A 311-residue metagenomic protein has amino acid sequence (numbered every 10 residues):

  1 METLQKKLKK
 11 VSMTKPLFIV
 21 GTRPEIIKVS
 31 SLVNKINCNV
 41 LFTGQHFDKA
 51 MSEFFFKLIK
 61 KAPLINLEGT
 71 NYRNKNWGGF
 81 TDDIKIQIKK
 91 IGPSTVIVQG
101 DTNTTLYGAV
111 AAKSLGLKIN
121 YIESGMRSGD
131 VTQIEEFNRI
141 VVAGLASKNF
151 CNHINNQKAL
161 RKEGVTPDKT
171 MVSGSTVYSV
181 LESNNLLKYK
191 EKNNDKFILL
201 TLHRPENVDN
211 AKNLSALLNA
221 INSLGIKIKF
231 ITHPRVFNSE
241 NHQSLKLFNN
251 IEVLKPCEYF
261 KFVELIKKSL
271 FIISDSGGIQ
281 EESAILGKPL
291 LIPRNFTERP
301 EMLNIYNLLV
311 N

Functional and structural regions predicted by a protein language model:
E2-I226, V236-N311: Nucleotide-activated sugar donor-binding and catalytic core shared by glycosyltransferases and related lipid-linked
